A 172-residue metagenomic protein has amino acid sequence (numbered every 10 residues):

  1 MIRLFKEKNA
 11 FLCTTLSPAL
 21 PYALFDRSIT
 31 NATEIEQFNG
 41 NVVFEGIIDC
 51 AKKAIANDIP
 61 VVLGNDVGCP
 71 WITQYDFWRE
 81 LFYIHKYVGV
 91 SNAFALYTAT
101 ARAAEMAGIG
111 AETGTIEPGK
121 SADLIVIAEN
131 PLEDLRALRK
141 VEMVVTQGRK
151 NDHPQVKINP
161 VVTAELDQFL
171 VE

Functional and structural regions predicted by a protein language model:
M1, W71-Q74, R136: Extracytoplasmic/secreted cell-surface and envelope-processing proteins
M1-E45, G68, A104-A107, A128: Active-site core of metal-dependent hydrolases
L4-K8, N57-D58, L138-V141: Structured helix-beta-strand junction loops
C13-T15, G64, Q147: Generic beta-sheet signal
L16-L20, G89, R149-K150: Short, acidic/turn-prone active-site loops that include or flank metal/cofactor- and phosphate-binding residues
A32-E36, F44-N130: His/Asp/Glu-enriched, well-ordered alpha-helical/loop segment that forms or immediately abuts the divalent-metal
A99-A101, P118-A164: C-terminal cap of metal-dependent C-N hydrolases
A164-E172: A short C-terminal boundary segment appended to hydrolase-like catalytic domains
